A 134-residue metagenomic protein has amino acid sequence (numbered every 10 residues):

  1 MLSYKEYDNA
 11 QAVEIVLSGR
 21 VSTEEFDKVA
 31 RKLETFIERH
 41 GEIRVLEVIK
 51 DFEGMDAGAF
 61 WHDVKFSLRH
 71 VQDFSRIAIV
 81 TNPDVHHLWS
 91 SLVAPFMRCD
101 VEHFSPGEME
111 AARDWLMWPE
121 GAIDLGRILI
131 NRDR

Functional and structural regions predicted by a protein language model:
M1-R134: Amphipathic, Lys/Arg-enriched alpha-helical "gate/interface" segment within cytosolic domains that mediates
